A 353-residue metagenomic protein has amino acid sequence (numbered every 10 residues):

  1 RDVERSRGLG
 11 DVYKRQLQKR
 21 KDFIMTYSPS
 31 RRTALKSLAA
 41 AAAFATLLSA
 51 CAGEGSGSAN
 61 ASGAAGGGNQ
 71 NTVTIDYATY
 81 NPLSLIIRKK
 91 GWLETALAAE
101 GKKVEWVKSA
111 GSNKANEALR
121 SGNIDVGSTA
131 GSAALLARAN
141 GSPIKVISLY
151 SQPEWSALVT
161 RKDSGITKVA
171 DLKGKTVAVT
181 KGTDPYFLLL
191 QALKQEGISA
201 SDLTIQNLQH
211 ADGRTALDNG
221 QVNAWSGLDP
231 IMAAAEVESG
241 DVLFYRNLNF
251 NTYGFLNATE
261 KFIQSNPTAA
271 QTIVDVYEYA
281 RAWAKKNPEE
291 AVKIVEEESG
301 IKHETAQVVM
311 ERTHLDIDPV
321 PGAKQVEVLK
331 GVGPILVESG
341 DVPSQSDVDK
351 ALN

Functional and structural regions predicted by a protein language model:
R1-Q16: Single conserved hydrophobic/aromatic residue that forms the stacking wall/gate of nucleotide- or nucleobase-binding
T26-A41: N-terminal secretory signal peptides and thylakoid transit peptides that target proteins across membranes
T46-A50: C-terminal motif of bacterial Sec signal peptides marking the signal peptidase cleavage site
A52-G55: Bacterial signal peptide processing site
G57-I198, I205-N207, N223-D229, V242 (+1 more regions): Short, glycine-/small- and polar/acidic-enriched structural segments that line small-molecule recognition paths
E94-K102, D316-K324, V348: Short, solvent-exposed loop/beta-turn-alpha elements that line the ligand-binding surface or hinge of extracytoplasmic
S132, I205-E297: Pocket-lining segment of extracytoplasmic ligand-binding domains
S265-D341: Secondary-structure end/capping motifs
